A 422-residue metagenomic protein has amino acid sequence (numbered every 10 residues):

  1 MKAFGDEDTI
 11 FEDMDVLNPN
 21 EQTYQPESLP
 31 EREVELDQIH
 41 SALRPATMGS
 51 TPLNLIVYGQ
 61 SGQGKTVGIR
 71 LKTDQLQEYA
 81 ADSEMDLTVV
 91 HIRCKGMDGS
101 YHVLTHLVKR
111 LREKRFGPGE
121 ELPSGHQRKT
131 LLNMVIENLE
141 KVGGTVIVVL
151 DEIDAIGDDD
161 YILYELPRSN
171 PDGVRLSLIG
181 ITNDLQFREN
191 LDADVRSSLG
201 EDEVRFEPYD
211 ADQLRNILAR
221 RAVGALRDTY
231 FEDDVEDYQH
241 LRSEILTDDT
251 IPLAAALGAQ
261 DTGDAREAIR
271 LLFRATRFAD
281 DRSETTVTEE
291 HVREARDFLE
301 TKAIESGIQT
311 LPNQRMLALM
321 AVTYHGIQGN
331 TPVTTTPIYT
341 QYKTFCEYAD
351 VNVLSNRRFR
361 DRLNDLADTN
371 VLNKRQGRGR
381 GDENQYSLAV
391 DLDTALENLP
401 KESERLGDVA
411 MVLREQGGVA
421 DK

Functional and structural regions predicted by a protein language model:
M1-L53: A short, basic N-terminal segment
K2, G96-V108, R112-E201, F206-I217 (+4 more regions): Mid-core helix/loop region of P-loop NTP-binding domains shared across ATPases and GTPases
T51-L71: Walker A/P-loop nucleotide-binding motif
L55-I56, Y79-G96: Conserved catalytic segments around the Walker B and adjacent sensor/switch elements of P-loop NTPase domains
T73, L163, R360-N364: Short, hydrophobic-biased segments on the C-terminal half of alpha helices that form "recognition helices"
F278-L299: Conserved C-terminal helix/linker of AAA+ ATPases
E300-A321, H325-P332: Short alpha-helical segments that sit at the start of domains
P332-K422: Terminal-proximal interaction/regulatory segments of ATP-powered molecular machines
